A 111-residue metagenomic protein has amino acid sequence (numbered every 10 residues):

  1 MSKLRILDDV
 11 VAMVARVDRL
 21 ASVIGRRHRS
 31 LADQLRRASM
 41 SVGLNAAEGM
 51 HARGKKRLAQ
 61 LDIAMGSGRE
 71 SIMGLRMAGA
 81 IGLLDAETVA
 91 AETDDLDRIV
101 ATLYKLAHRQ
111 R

Functional and structural regions predicted by a protein language model:
M1-R111: Amphipathic alpha-helical assembly/interaction segments
